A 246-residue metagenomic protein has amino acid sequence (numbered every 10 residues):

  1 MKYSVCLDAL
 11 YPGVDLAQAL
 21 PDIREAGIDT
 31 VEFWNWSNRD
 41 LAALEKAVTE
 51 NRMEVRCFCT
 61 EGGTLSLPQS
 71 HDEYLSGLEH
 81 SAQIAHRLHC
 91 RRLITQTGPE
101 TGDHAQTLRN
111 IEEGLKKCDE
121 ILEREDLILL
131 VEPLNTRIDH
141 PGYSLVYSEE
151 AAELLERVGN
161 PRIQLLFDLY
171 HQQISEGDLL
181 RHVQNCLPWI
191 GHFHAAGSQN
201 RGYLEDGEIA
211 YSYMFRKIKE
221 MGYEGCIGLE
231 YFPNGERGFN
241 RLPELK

Functional and structural regions predicted by a protein language model:
M1-G27, T49, Q83, H89-R91 (+3 more regions): Histidine-acidic metal/acid-base catalytic patches
D8, W36, S66-S70, D103 (+2 more regions): Pocket-edge positions in alpha/beta enzyme catalytic cores
A9-Y11, N35-S37, E61-T64, T97-T101 (+4 more regions): Active-site-proximal loop/turn and secondary-structure-junction residues that shape catalytic pockets, frequently
L20-S37, C59-G63: N-terminal substrate-binding region of glycoside hydrolase catalytic domains
E32, R56-C59, I94, L130 (+2 more regions): Conserved beta-strand positions in the central sheet of alpha/beta enzyme cores
S37-T49, D103: Active-site-adjacent beta->alpha loops and helix N-cap segments on the catalytic face of soluble alpha/beta enzymes
V48, R52-R56: Glycine-rich, aromatic-flanked loop segments that form ligand/cofactor-binding clefts across common enzyme folds
E50, L67-Q164, I174: Active-site acidic/histidine proton-transfer and metal-coordination neighborhood in alpha/beta enzyme cores
